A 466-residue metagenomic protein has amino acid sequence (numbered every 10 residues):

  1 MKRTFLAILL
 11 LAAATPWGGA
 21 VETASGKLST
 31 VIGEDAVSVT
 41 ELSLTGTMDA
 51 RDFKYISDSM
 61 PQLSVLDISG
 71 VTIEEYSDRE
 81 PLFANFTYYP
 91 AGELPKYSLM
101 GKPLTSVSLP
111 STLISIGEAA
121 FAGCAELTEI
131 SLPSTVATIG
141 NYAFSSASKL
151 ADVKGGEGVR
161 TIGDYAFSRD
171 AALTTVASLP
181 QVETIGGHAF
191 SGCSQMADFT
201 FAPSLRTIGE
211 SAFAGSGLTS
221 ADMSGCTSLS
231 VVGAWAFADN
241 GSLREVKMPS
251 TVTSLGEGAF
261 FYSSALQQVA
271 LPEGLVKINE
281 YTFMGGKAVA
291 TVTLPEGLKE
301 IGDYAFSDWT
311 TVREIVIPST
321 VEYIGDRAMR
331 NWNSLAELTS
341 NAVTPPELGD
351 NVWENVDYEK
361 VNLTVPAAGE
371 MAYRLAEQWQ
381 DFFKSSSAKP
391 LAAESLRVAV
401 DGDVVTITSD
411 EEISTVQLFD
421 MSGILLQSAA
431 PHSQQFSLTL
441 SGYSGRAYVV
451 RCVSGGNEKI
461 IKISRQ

Functional and structural regions predicted by a protein language model:
M1-T4, R465-Q466: Positively charged n-region of N-terminal signal peptides that target proteins for export
T4-A13: Sec-dependent N-terminal signal peptides
P16-I32: Boundary/junction segments of secreted and surface-exposed precursor proteins
G19-A24, T40-M48, L63-G92, K102-S115 (+11 more regions): Structural signature of tandem-repeat unit edges
K27-D35, R51-D58, G155, T175-S178 (+3 more regions): Short, T/G/N/S-enriched strand-turn elements that build extracellular solenoid repeat scaffolds
K96-Y97, G117-A120, G140-A143, G163-A166 (+8 more regions): Consensus positions within tandem repeat domains that build extended binding/scaffold surfaces
Y358-S387: Extracellular/surface-exposed low-complexity segments
K389-Q466: C-terminal outer-membrane/trafficking sorting elements
